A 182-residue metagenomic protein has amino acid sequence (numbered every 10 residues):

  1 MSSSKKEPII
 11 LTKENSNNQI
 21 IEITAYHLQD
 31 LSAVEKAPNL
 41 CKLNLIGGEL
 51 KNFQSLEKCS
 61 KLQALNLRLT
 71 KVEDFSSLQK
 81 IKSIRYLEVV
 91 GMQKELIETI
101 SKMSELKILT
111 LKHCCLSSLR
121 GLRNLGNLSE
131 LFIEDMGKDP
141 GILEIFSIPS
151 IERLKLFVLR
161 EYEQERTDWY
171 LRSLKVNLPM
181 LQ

Functional and structural regions predicted by a protein language model:
S2-K5, N17-D30, N39-K51, S55-E73 (+3 more regions): Concave beta-strand-loop units of leucine-rich repeat
K5-L11: A short, compositionally biased domain-edge/stem linker segment
L11-N15, A33: Short boundary motifs at domain starts and secondary-structure transition points
